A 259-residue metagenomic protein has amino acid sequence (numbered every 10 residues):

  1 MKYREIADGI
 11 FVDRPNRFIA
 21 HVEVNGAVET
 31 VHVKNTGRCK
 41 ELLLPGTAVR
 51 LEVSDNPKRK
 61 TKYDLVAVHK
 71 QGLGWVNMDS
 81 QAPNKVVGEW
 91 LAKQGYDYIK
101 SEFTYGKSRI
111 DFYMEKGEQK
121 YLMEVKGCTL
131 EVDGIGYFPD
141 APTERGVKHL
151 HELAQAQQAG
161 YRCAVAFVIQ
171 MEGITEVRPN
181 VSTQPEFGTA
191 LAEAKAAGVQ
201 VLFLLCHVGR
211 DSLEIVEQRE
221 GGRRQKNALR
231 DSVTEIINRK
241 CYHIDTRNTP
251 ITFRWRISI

Functional and structural regions predicted by a protein language model:
G9, I110-D140, L153: Conserved catalytic cores of phosphodiester-cleaving nucleases, focusing on short active-site segments
N16-H21: Short aromatic-glycine-enriched beta-strand elements
G37-R50: Short nucleic-acid-contacting surface segments enriched for D/E, G, S/T with interspersed K/R
T47-N56, L205: Flexible glycine-rich surface loops and low-complexity tracts that mediate binding to linear polymers
R59-G72: OB-fold/S1-family single-stranded nucleic acid-binding modules
W90-K107: A short acidic/basic microdomain associated with nuclease active sites
G134-E144, A154-T183, L205: Nucleic-acid nuclease catalytic cores
Q170-R224, R239-I244, I251-I259: Domain-level recognition of nuclease-like catalytic cores that cleave nucleotide substrates
